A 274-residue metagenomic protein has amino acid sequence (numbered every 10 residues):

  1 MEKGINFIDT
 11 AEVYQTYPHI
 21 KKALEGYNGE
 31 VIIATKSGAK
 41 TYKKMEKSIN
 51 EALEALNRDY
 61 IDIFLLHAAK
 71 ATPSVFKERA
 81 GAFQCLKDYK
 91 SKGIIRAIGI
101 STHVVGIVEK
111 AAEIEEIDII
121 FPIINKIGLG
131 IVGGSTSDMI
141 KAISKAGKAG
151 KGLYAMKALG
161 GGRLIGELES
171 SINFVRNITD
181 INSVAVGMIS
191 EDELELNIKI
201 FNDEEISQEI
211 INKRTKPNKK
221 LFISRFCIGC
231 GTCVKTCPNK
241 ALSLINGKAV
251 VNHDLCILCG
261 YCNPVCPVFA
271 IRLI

Functional and structural regions predicted by a protein language model:
M1-V31: N-terminal binding-site loop/beta-alpha segment at the start of enzyme catalytic domains that lines or forms
E2-I5, R58-I61, I95, I117 (+1 more regions): A structural motif
I8, I20, I33, A52 (+5 more regions): Conserved, mostly hydrophobic/aromatic
T16, K70-K219, S224, T232 (+2 more regions): Beta/alpha (TIM)-barrel catalytic core signal, keyed to glycine-rich beta->alpha loops juxtaposed to Asp/Glu that bind
E30-T41, F64-A68: A short, structured active-site edge motif that brings together acidic residues
A34-K44, V75, L164-G166: Active-site mouth loops of central-metabolism enzymes
L53-S74: Active-site groove signature of glycoside hydrolases
T232-V250, Y261-I274: Iron-sulfur cluster-binding cysteine motifs and their immediate structural context in ferredoxin-like electron-transfer
